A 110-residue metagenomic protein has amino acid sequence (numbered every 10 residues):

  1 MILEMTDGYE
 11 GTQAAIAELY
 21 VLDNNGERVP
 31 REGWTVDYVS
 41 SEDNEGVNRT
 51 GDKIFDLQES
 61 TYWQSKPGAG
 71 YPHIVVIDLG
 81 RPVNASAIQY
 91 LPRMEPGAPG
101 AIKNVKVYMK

Functional and structural regions predicted by a protein language model:
Y9-A85, R93-G100: Disordered, acidic Ser/Thr/Pro-rich linker "stalks" and the adjacent N-terminal cap of the next globular domain
A98-K110: Short, surface-exposed beta-strand/strand-loop-strand elements in extracellular ectodomains
